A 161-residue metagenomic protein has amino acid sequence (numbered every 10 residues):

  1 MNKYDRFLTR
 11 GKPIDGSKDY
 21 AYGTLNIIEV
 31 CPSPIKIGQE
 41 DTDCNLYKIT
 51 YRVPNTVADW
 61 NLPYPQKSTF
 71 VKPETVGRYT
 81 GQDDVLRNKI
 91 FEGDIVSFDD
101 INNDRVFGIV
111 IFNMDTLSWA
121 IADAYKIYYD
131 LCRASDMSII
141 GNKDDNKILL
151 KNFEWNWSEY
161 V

Functional and structural regions predicted by a protein language model:
M1-V161: Secondary-structure transition motif
